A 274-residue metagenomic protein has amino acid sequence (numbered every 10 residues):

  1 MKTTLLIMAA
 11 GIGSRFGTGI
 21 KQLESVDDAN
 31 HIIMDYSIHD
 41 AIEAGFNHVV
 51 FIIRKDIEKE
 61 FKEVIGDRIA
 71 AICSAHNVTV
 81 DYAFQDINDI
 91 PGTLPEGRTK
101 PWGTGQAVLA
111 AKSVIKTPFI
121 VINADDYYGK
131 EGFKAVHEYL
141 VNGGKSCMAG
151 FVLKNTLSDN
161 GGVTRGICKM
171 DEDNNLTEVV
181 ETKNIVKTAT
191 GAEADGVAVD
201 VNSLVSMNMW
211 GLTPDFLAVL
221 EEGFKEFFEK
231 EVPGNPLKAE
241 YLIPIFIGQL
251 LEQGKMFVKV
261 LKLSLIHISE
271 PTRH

Functional and structural regions predicted by a protein language model:
M1-I20, H31: N-terminal nucleotide-binding beta1-loop-alpha1 segment
T3-I7, H31-P118, Y128, F133: Conserved N-terminal catalytic core of the sugar/cofactor nucleotidyltransferase
I12, D126, L153: Active-site metal-binding loops of divalent metal-dependent hydrolases
I120-I122: Short aromatic-hydrophobic micro-motifs that form the base-stacking/packing surface for donor nucleotide recognition
K130-W210, P214: Conserved core of the sugar-phosphate nucleotidyltransferase
L204, V258-S264: Catalytic beta-strand/loop signature of glycosyltransferases that borders the donor
E221, K225, E231-K255: A C-terminal functional module that forms or caps the active site or interfaces directly with catalytic machinery
I266-T272: Conserved small/polar residues in nucleotide/adenosyl-binding loops
